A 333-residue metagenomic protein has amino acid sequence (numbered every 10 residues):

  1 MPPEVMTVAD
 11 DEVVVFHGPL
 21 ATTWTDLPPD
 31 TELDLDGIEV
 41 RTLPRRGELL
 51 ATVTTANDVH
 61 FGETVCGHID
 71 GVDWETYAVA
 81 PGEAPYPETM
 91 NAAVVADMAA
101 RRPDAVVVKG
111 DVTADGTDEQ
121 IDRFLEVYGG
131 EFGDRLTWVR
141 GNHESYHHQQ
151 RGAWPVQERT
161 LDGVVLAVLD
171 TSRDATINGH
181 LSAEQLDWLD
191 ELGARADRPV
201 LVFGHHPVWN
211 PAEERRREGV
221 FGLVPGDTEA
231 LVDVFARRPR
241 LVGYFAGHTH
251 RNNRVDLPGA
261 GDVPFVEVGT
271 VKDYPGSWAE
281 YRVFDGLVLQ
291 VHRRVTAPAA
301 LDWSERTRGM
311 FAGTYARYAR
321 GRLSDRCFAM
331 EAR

Functional and structural regions predicted by a protein language model:
M1-L20: Extracellular ectodomain segments of secreted/surface proteins
V15-F16, D285-R333: A short C-terminal boundary segment appended to hydrolase-like catalytic domains
D26-T117: N-terminal active-site segment of His-dependent metallophosphoesterases
L43-T54, G62-H68, E158-V168, R195-L201 (+2 more regions): Beta-strand-turn-beta hairpins that frame and shape the catalytic cleft of phosphate-ester-processing enzymes
R45, D118-A194, G222-L231, R240 (+2 more regions): Extended active-site neighborhood of metal-dependent phosphoesterases/phosphodiesterases
N57-T89, Y146-G152, D174-L181, R215-V220 (+1 more regions): Acidic/histidine-rich helix-loop elements that form or flank divalent-metal/phosphate-binding sites at the catalytic
G62-V65, A114-E119, H143-Q149, D174-I177 (+3 more regions): Active-site environment of divalent metal-dependent phosphoester hydrolases
V94-A105, T176-P264, T314-R333: His/acidic metal-ligating clusters that form di-metal
